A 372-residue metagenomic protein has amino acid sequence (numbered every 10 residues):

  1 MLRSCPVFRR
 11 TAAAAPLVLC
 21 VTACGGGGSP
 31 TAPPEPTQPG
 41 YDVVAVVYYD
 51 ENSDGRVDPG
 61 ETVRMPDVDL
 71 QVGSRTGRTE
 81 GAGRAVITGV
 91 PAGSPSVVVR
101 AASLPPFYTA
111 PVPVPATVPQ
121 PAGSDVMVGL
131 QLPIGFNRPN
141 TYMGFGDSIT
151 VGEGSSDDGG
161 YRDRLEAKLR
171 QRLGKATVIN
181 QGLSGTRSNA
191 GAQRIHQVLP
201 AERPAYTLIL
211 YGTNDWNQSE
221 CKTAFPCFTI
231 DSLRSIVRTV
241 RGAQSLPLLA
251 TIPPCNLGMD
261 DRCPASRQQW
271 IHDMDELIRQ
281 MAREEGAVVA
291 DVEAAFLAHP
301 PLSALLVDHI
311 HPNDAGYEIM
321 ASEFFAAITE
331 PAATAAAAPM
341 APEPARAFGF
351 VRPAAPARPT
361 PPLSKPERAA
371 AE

Functional and structural regions predicted by a protein language model:
T31-P34, V114-F136: Extracellular beta-sheet/turn segments enriched in Thr/Pro/Gly and aliphatic residues
V43-Y49: A short, amphipathic beta-strand motif
R64, Q71-G89: Short, acidic Ser/Thr/Gly-rich low-complexity loop/linker segments typical of extracellular and cell-surface proteins
S94, V98-T117: A short, solvent-exposed loop/turn motif at the edges and junctions of modular extracellular/periplasmic domains
P133-G182, H196-R203: Serine-esterase "nucleophile elbow" of acetyl-processing enzymes
G144-F145, V151, S155, L165 (+2 more regions): Oxyanion-hole/transition-state-stabilizing segment in secreted/luminal serine hydrolases and related acyltransferases
L210-N214, I236-H272: Active-site segments of SGNH/GDSL-like serine hydrolases that catalyze O-acetyl group transfer/hydrolysis on lipids
P254-S364: Catalytic His-Asp segment of secreted/periplasmic serine-dependent ester chemistry enzymes
